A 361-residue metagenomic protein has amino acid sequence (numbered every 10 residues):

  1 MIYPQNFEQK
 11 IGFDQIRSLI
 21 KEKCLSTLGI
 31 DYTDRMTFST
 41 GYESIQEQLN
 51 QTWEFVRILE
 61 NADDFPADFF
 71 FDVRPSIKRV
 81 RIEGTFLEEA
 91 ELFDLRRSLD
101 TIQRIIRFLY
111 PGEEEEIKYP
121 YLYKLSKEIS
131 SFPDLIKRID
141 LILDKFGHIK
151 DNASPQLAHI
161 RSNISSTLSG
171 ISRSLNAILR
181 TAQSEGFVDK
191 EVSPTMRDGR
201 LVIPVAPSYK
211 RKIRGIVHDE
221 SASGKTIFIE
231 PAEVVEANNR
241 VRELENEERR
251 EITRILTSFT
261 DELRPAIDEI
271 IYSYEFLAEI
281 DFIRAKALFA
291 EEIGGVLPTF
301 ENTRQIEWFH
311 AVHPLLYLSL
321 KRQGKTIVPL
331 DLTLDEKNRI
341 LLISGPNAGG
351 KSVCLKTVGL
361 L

Functional and structural regions predicted by a protein language model:
M1-Q156, I160, A266-E269, S273-E279 (+1 more regions): Conserved amphipathic alpha-helical "coupling/scaffold" segments that transmit conformational changes between domains
F55-V56, F146-I160, E220-T226, L256-A266 (+1 more regions): Short hinge/gating elements
R81-E88, Y110-I117, A177-V192, A285-V296 (+1 more regions): Active-site phosphate-binding and catalytic loops of NTP-dependent enzymes
S131-H148, E236-T257: Extended, charged coiled-coil "arm/hinge" scaffolds of SMC/Rad50-like chromosome-maintenance ATPases and other large
H159-Y209: Extended, Lys/Arg-enriched charged tracts that mediate electrostatic binding to polyanionic substrates
V192, R197-F228, N238, E301-P329: SMC-family hinge/dimerization module
I203, E275-G349, C354-T357, L361: Conserved NTPase motor "head" modules and their coupling/switch loops across ABC/AAA+ ATPases, GTPases, and GHKL ATPases
E245-E279: Non-transmembrane, heptad-repeat alpha-helical coiled-coil rod segments that act as dimerization/spacing scaffolds
